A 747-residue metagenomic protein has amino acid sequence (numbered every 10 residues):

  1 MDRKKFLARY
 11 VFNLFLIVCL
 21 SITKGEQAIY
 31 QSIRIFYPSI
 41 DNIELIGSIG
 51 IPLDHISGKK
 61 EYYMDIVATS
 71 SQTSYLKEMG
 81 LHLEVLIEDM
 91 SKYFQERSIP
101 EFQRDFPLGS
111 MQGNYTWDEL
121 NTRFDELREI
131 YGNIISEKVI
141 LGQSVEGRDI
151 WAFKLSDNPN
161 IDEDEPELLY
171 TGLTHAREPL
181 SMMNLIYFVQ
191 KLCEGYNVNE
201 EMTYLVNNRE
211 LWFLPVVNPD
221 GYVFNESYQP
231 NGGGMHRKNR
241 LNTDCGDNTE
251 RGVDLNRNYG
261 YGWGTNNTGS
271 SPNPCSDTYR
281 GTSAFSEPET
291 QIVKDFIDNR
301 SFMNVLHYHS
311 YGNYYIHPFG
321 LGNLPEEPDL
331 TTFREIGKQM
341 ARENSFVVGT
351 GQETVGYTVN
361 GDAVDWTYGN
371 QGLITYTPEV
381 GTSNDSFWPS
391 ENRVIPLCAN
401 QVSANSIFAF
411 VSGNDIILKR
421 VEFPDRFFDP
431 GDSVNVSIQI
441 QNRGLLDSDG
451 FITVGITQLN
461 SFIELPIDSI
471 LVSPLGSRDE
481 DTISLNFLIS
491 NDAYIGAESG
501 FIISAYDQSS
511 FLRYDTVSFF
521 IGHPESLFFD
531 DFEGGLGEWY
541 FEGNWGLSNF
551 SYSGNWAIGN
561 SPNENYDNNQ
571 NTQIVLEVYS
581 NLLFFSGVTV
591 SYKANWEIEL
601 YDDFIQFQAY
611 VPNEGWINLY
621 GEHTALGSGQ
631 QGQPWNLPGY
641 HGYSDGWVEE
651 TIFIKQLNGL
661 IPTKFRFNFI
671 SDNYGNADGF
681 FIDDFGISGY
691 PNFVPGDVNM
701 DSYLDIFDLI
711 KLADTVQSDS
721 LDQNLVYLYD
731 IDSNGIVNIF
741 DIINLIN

Functional and structural regions predicted by a protein language model:
E226-F423, P430-D432, L465: Metallocarboxypeptidase
G431-L446, A594: Short beta-strand elements of extracellular/lumenal beta-sandwich folds
E464-A493: Intrinsically disordered, low-complexity Pro/Gly/Ser/Thr-rich segments with frequent PxxP/GP/PP motifs and embedded
L488-P524: Terminal connector regions
E525-T572, D602, N618-V648: Extracellular glycan-recognition surfaces and repeat-rich motifs
F532, F584-W596, I605, I661-S671: Extracellular beta-strand-rich recognition modules
D602-F604, S671-G689: Extracellular carbohydrate recognition
Y690-N747: Cellulosome-associated attachment modules in secreted, modular CAZymes
